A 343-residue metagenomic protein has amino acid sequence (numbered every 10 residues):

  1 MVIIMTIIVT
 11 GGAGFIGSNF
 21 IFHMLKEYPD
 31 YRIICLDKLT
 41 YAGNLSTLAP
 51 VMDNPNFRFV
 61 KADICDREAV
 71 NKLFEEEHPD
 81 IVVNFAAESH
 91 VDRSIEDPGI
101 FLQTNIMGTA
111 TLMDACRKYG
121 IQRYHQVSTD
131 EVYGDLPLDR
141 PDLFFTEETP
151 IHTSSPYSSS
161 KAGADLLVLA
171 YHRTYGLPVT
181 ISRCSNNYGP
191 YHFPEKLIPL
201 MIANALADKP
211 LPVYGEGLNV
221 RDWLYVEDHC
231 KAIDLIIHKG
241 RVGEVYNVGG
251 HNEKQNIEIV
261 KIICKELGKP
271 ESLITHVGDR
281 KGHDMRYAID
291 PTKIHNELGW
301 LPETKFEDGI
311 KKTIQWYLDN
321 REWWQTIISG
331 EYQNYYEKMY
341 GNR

Functional and structural regions predicted by a protein language model:
M1-N187, K312, Y317-N320, T326-R343: N-terminal Rossmann-like NAD(P)+-binding domain of SDR-like oxidoreductases, especially those catalyzing
I16, A42-G43, E68, H192 (+2 more regions): Residues that form or flank phosphate/diphosphate-binding pockets in enzymes that use nucleotide phosphates
H23, I33, A62, P199 (+1 more regions): C-terminal substrate-binding subdomain of Rossmann-fold SDR/epimerase-dehydratase oxidoreductases
L45-L48, L136-D139, H192-E195, I259-V260 (+1 more regions): Short aromatic-enriched loop/helix-cap "lid" or pocket-rim segments at secondary-structure transitions that line
V51, D139-R140, P194-I202, G278: A glycine/serine/threonine-rich, flexible loop-to-helix segment that serves as the NAD(P) cofactor-binding "lid"
A69, I100, M107, P150 (+3 more regions): Residue-level recognition of oxygen-bearing side chains
P141, T153-S160, P190, P194-I198 (+1 more regions): The catalytic Tyr-centered alpha-helix of NAD(P)H-dependent dehydrogenases
G163, L167, Y171, M201 (+2 more regions): Hydrophobic alpha-helix immediately C-terminal to the catalytic Tyr-X-X-X-Lys motif of short-chain
